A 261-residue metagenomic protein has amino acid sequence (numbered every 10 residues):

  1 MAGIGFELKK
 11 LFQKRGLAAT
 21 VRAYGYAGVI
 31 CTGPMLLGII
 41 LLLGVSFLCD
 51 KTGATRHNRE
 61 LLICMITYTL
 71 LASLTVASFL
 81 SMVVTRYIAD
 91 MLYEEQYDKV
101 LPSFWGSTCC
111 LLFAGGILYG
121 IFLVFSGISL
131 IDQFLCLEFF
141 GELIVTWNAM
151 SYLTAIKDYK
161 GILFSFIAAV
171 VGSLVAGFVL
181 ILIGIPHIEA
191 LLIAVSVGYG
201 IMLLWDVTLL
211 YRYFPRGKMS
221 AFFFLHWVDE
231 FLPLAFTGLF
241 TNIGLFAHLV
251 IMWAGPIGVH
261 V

Functional and structural regions predicted by a protein language model:
M1-L41, E60, F222-L234: N-terminal membrane topogenesis motif
M1-T20, S151-A155, I181, Y199-A221: C-terminal transmembrane helix end/exit motif
V45-T69, W227-E230, L234, A254-V261: Interfacial/gating helices of multi-pass transporter permease domains
G53-C64, E95-L101, G116-G141: Membrane-interface helix-capping segments at transmembrane helix termini in multi-pass transporters
T67-A72, T108-F113, V124-L153: Alpha-helical transmembrane segments of multi-pass membrane proteins
T75-W105: Transmembrane-helix boundary and interhelical linker motifs in polytopic inner-membrane proteins
S165-Y211: Hydrophobic alpha-helical transmembrane segments
A194-P215, F222-V261: Transmembrane helical elements of multi-pass membrane transporters/channels
